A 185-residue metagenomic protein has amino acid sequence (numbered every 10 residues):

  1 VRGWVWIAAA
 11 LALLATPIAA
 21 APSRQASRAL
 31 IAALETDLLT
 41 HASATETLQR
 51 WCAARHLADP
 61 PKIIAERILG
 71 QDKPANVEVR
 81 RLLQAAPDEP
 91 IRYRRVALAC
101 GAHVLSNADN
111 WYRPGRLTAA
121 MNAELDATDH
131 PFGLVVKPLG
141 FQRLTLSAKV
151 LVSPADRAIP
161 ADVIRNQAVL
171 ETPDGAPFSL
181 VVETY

Functional and structural regions predicted by a protein language model:
V1-W4: Positively charged n-region of N-terminal signal peptides that target proteins for export
W6-A15: Bacterial N-terminal signal peptides
L11, P87-E89, A161: Sterically constrained small-residue positions within well-ordered secondary structures of folded domains
A19-A99, H103-V152, D156-R157, E171-T172 (+1 more regions): N-terminal domain-onset segments
D162-T172: Low-complexity, intrinsically disordered Gly/Pro/Thr-rich segments
